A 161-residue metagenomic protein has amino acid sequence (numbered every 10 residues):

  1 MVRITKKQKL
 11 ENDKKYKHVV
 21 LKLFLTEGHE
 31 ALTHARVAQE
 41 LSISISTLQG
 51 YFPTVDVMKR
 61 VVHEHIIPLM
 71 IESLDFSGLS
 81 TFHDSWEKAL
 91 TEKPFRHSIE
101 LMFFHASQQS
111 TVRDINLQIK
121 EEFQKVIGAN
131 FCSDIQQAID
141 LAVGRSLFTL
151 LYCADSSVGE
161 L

Functional and structural regions predicted by a protein language model:
M1-E27, E40: Basic, helix-initiating cap at the start of DNA-binding domains
D13-H18, L25, E30, I45 (+1 more regions): An amphipathic alpha-helix adjacent to DNA-recognition modules
A35-E40, L48: Append "Primarily bacterial transcriptional regulators
S42-S44, G50, A129: Short, basic interhelical loop/turn and adjoining N-cap of the next helix at nucleic-acid- or acidic-partner-contacting
E72-I99: Hydrophobic alpha-helical connector segments
L74-S80, A106-D140: Amphipathic alpha-helical packing segments from all-alpha helical-bundle domains
S98-A106, V126-L161: Hydrophobic alpha-helical segments that form the core of small-molecule binding pockets and/or dimer interfaces
